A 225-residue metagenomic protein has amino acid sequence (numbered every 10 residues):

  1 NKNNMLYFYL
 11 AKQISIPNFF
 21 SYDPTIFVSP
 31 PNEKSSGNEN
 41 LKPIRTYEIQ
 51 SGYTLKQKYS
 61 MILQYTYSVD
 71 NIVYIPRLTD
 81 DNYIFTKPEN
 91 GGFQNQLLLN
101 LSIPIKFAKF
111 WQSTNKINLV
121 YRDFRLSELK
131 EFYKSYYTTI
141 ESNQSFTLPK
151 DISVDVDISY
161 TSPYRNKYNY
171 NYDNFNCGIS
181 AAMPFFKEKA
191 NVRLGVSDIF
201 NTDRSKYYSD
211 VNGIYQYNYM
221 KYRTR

Functional and structural regions predicted by a protein language model:
N1-K2, L10, I49-L55, L99-I105 (+4 more regions): Residues on the lipid-exposed face of transmembrane beta-strands in outer-membrane beta-barrel proteins
N3-L6, Q57-L63, K109-N115, K150-V156 (+2 more regions): Repeated loop/turn-to-beta-strand initiation elements of outer-membrane beta-barrel proteins
L10-I16, I26, Q57, Y65-N71 (+5 more regions): Transmembrane beta-strands of outer-membrane beta-barrel pores
I14-I62, Y67, T86-L97, K106 (+1 more regions): Outer-membrane beta-barrel signature, preferentially recognizing the C-terminal barrel domain of Gram-negative
F19-F27, N32-S35, T66, N71-D80 (+4 more regions): Outer-membrane beta-barrel translocator domains and adjoining extracellular loop/strand segments of Gram-negative
N90-S159: Gram-negative outer-membrane beta-barrel transporters
L119-F124, T138-P184, S197-F200, Y208-S209 (+1 more regions): C-terminal beta-barrel architecture of Gram-negative outer-membrane proteins
F185-R225: C-terminal beta-signal and adjacent terminal beta-strands/loops of Gram-negative outer-membrane beta-barrel proteins
